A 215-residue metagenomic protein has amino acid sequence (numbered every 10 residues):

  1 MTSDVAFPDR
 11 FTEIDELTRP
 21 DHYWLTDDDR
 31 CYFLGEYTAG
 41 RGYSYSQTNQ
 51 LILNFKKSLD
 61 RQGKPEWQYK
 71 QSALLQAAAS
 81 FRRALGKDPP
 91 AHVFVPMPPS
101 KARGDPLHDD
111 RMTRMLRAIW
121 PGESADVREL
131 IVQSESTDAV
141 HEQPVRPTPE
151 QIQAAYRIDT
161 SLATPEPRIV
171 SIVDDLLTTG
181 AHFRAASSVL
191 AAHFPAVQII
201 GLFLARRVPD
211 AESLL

Functional and structural regions predicted by a protein language model:
D4-P90, K101-D109, I131-E166: Active-site-facing substrate-recognition patch
R82-G86, W120, A191: N-terminal cationic-hydrophobic initiation segments that often serve targeting/anchoring roles
D88-P89, E123, F194: A structural signal for short coil/turn segments at secondary-structure junctions
P98: Anionic group-transfer/hydrolysis microenvironments
L107-A125: Substrate-recognition/cap helix-loop segment adjacent to the acidic, metal-dependent catalytic center of Asp-based
H141-L215: PRPP/pyrophosphate-binding module of the type I phosphoribosyltransferase fold
